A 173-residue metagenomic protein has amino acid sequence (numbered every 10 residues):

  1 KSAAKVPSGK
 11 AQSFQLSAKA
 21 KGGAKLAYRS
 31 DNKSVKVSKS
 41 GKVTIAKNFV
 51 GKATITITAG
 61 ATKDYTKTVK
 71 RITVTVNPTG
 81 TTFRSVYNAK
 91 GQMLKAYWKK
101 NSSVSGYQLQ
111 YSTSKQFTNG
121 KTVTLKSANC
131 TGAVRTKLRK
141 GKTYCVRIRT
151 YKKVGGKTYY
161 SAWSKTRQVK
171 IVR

Functional and structural regions predicted by a protein language model:
K1-K25: Solvent-exposed, low-complexity, repeat-rich "mucin-like" stalks and linkers
K19-S34, Y107-Y111: Change to "...patches in solvent-exposed regions of secreted, membrane-anchored, or virion-exposed structural
R29-D31, G60, Q110-S114, R149-Y151: Predominantly extracellular/luminal cell-surface or secreted proteins
G41-G51, A59-T62: Extracellular/luminal low-complexity segments enriched in Ser/Thr/Pro
G60-Y65, K152-Y159: Short, solvent-exposed loop/turn segments at the edges of extracellular beta-sandwich modules
P78-S103, T158-R173: Pro/Thr/Ser/Gly-rich low-complexity, intrinsically disordered linker/stalk tracts
Q108-K140: Recognizes extended acidic, P/S/T-rich segments that occur within or adjacent to Ig-like beta-sandwich modules
L138-G156: Beta-strand-rich modules
